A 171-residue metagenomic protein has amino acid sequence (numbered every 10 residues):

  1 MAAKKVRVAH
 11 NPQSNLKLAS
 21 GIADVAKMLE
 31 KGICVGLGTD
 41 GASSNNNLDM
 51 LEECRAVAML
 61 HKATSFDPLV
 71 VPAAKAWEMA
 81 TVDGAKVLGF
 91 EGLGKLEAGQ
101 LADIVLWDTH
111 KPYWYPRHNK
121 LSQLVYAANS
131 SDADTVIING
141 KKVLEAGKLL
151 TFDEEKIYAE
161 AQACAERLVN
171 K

Functional and structural regions predicted by a protein language model:
M1-A9, N15-L16, V25: Acidic, glycine-rich loop-and-beta core segments that form the ion-binding/anion-interacting portion of active sites
V8, D40, G140: Residue-level signal for inorganic ion chemistry
A9-H10, L106: Conserved beta-strand positions in the central sheet of alpha/beta enzyme cores
P12-Q13, H110: Short glycine-/small-residue-rich Rossmann-like dinucleotide-binding loops
S14-L18, S43-N45: Short, small-residue-enriched loops and turns at beta-alpha junctions that line or gate enzyme active sites
G21-I22, N47-M50, H118, E155: Conserved strand-to-helix beginnings and helix N-cap segments that scaffold or border functional pockets
V25-P112, V125-N129: His/Asp/Glu-enriched, well-ordered alpha-helical/loop segment that forms or immediately abuts the divalent-metal
E78-K171: Active-site microenvironment of metallo-dependent hydrolases
